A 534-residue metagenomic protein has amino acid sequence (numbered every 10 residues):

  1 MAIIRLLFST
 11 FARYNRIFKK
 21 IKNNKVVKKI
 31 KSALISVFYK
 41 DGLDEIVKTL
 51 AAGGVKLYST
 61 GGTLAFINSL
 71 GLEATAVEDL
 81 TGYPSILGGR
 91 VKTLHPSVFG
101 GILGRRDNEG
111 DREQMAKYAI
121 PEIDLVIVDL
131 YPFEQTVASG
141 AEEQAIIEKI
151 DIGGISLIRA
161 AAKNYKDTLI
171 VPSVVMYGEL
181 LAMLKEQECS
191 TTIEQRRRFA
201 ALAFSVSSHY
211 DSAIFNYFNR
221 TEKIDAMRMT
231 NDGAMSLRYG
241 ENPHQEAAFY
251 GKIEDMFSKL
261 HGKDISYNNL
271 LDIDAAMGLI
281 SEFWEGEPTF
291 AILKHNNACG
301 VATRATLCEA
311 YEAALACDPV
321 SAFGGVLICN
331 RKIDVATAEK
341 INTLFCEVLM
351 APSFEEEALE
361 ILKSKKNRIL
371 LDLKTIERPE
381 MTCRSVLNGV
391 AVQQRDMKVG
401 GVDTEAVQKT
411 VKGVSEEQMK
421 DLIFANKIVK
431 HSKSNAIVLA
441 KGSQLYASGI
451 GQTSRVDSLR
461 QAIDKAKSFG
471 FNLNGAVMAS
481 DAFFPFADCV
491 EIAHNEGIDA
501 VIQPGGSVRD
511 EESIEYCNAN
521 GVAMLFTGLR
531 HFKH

Functional and structural regions predicted by a protein language model:
F18-L80: N-terminal glycine-/serine-/threonine-rich phosphate-binding loop
G62-P132: Glycine-rich nucleotide/cofactor/substrate-binding loop typically near the N-terminus or early in the first domain
R106-I155, R159-A161, V411-E416: Active-site/ligand-binding-proximal alpha/beta "capping" segment
V175-M183, Q187-E360, S364-D396, Q418-K427 (+1 more regions): Active-site loops and adjacent core secondary-structure elements that bind or stabilize anionic groups
C299-V320, V438, Q444-E491: Glycine- and Gly-Pro-enriched alpha-helical subdomains that act as flexible, kink-prone "lid/hinge" or packing modules
L327-I328, D334-T343, F469-D510: Cysteine/selenocysteine-centered motifs that mediate thiol-based redox chemistry or coordinate metal-sulfur cofactors
C346-I369, E491-F532: C-terminal binding/interaction regions
